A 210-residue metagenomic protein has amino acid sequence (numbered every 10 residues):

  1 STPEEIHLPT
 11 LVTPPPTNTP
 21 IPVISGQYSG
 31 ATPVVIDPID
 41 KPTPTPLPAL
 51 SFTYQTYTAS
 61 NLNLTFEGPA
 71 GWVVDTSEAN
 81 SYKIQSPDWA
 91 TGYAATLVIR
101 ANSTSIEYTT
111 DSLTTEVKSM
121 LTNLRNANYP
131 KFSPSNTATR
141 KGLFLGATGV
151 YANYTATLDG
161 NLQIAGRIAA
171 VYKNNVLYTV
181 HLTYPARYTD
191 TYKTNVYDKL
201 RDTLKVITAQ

Functional and structural regions predicted by a protein language model:
S1-S51, A209-Q210: Ser/Thr-rich, Proline-interspersed low-complexity disordered segments
P44-E67: Extracytoplasmic low-complexity, Pro/Thr/Ser/Ala/Gly-rich segments that lie immediately after a secretion/anchoring
L50-T56, A79-K83, F144-N153: Short, hydrophobic/aromatic-rich segments at coil-to-beta transitions
N61-E116: Secretory pathway targeting signatures of secreted, lumenal, and periplasmic proteins
G68, L113-M120, K193-L200: Stable alpha-helical elements in mature extracytoplasmic
P69, R100-N102, Y154, H181-P185: Active-site-proximal beta-strand/loop segments in catalytic clefts of secreted hydrolases
W72, V176-Q210: Surface-exposed amphipathic alpha-helical segments
K118-Y172: Signature of long, low-cysteine stretches enriched in small and polar/charged residues
